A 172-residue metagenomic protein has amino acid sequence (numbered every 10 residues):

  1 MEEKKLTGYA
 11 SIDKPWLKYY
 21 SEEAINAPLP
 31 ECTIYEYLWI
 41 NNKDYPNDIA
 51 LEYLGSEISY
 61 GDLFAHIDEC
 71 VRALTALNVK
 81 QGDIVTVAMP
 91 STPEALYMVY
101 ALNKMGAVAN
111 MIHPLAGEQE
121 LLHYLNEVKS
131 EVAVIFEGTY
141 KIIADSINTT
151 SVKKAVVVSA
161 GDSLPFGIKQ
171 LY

Functional and structural regions predicted by a protein language model:
M1-E31: Flexible, non-catalytic linker and terminal segments flanking ANL/adenylate-forming cores
E2, L77, K104-Y172: Structural core segment of the AMP-binding/adenylate-forming
I12, N42-N47: A short, compositionally biased
P28-P30, W39, N47-K80, T86-T92 (+3 more regions): Conserved AMP-binding/adenylate-forming core of the ANL superfamily
P30-I34, I135: Residue-level signature of the cytosolic catalytic core of signaling kinases
I34, I40-N41: Conserved oxyanion/phosphate-binding beta-strand-loop segments in alpha/beta enzyme cores
N41-N42, S146: Hydrophobic helix-cap positions at the C-terminus of alpha-helices in RecA-like/P-loop ATPase nucleotide-binding cores
